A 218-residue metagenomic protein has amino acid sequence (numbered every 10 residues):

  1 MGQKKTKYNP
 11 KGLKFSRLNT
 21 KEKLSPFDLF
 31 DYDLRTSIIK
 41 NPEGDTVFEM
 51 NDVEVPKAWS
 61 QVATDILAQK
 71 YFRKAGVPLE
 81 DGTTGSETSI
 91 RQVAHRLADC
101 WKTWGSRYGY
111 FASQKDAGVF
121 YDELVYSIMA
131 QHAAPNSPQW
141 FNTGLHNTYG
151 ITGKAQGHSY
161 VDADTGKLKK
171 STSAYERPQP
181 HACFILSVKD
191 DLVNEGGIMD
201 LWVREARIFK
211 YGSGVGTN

Functional and structural regions predicted by a protein language model:
M1-N218: Extended catalytic cores of very large enzyme megasubunits
